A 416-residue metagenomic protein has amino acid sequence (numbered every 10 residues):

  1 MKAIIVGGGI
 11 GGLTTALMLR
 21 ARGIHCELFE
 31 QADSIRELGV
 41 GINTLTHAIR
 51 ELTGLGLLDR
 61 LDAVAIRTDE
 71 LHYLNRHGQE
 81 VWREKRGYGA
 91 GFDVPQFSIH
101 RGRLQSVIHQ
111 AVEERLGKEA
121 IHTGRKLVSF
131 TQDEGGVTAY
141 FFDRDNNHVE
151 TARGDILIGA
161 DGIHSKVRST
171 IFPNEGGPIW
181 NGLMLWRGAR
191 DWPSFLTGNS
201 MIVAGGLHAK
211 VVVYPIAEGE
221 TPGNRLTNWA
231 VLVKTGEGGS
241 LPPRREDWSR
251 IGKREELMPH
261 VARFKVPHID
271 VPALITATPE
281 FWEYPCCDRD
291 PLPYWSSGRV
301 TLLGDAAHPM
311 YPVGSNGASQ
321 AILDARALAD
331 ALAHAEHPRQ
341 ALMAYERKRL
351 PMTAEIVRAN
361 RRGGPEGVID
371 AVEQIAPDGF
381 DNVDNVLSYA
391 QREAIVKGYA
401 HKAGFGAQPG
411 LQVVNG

Functional and structural regions predicted by a protein language model:
M1, A21, A63, G78 (+2 more regions): C-terminal helical "tail/cap" subdomain of flavin- and related membrane-associated enzymes
M1-A3, H47-F172, G176-A189, G238-R244 (+3 more regions): Conserved N-terminal helical subregion
K2, H25, L226-N228: Residues at the starts of beta-strands that form the adenosine-phosphate
V6-D33, I158-G159, W186, V213 (+2 more regions): Conserved mid-domain beta->alpha element of the FAD-binding
S34-T53: Conserved N-terminal glycine-rich FAD pyrophosphate-binding loop of Rossmann-like flavoproteins
D59, D191-G198, G219-T221, G238 (+1 more regions): Short helix-loop capping/hinge motifs at secondary-structure junctions, enriched in acidic/polar residues
L74, S200-P243, V261, C286: Active-site substrate-recognition segment that forms the wall of the catalytic cavity or substrate channel
R244-E280, E346-R347: Flavin-binding catalytic cores
